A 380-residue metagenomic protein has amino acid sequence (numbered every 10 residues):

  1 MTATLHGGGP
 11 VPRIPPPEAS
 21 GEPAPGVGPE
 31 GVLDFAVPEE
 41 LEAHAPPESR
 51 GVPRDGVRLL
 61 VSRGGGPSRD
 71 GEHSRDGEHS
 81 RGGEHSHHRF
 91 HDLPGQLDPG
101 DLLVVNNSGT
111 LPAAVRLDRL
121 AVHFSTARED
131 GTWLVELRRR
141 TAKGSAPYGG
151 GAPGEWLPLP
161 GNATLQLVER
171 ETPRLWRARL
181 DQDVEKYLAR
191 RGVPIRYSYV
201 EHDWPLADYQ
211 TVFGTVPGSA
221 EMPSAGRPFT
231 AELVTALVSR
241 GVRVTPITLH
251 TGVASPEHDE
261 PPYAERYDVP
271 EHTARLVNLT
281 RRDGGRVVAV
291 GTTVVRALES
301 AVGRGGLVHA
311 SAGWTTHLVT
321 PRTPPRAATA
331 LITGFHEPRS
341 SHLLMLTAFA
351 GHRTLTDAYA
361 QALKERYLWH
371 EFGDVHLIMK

Functional and structural regions predicted by a protein language model:
T2-K380: A cross-family signal for N-terminal binding/gating loops and helix N-caps that shape access to the active site
